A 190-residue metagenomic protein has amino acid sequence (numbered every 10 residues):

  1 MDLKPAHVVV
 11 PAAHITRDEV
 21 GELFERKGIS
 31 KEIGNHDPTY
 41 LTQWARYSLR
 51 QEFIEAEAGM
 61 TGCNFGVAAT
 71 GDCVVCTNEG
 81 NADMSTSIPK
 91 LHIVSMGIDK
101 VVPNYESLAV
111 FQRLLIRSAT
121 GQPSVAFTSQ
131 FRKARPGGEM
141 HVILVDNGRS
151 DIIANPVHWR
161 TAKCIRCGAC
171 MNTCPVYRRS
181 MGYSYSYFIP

Functional and structural regions predicted by a protein language model:
M1-A154: Iron-sulfur-associated redox domains of electron-transfer enzymes in respiratory and anaerobic energy metabolism
L114-R117, V176-S180: Short, well-ordered loop/turn and helix-capping segments at boundaries between secondary-structure elements and domains
R135-T161, Y177-P190: Ferredoxin-type iron-sulfur electron-transfer modules in oxidoreductases and energy-metabolism complexes
C164-C170, C174: Short cysteine clusters
